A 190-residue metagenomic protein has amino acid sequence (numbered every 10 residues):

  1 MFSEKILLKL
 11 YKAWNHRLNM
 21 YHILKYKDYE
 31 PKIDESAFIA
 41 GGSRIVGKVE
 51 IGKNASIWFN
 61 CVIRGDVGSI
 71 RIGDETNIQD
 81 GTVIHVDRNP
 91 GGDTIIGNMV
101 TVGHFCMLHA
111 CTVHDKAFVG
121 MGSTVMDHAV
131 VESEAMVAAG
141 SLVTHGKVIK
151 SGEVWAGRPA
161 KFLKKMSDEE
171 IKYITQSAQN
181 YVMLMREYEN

Functional and structural regions predicted by a protein language model:
M1-S36, G146-N190: Terminal amphipathic alpha-helical/low-complexity segments used for targeting or macromolecular assembly
Y26-K27, K32-K150, V154-W155, A160-F162: Structural signal for interior beta-strand "rungs" in well-ordered beta-sheet cores of soluble enzyme domains
